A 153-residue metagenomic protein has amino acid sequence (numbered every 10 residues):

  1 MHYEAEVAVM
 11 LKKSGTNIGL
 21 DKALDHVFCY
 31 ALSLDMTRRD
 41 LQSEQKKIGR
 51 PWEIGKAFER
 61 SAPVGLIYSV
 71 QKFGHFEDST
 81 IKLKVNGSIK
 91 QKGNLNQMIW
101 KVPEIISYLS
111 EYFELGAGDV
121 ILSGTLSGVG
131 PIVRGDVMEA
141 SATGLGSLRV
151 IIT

Functional and structural regions predicted by a protein language model:
M1-G116, V120, G128-T153: Catalytic-core "active-site belt" of small-molecule-metabolizing enzymes, emphasizing His/Asp/Glu-rich regions
T125: Switch II (G3) loop of P-loop NTPases
